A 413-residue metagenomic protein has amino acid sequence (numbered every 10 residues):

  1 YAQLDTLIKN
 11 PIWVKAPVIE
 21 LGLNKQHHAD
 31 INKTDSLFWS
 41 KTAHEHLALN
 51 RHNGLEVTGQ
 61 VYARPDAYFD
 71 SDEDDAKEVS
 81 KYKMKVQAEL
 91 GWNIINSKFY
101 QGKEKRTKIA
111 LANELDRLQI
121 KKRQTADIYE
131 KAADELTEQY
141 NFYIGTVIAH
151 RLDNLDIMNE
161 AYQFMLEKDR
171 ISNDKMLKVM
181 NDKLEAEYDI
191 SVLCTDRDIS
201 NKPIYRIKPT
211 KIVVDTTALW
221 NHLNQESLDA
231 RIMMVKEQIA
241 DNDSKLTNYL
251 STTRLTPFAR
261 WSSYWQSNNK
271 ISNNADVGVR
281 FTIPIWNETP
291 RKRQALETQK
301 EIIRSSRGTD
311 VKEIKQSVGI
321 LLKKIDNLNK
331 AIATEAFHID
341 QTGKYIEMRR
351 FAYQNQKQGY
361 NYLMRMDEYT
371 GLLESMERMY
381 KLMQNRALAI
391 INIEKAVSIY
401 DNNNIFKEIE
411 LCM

Functional and structural regions predicted by a protein language model:
Y1-L23, K211-L219, E374-M413: Acidic, low-complexity, intrinsically disordered peripheral segments
L4-N50: Leu/Val/Ala/Ile-rich N-terminal alpha-helices, chiefly Sec-type signal peptides and the beginnings
Q26, I94, Q101, K105-K108 (+26 more regions): Residue preference for a single heptad-register face of alpha-helical coiled-coils
S36-G59, R64-K108, L118-T125, D241-T253 (+2 more regions): A glycine-/polar-enriched beta->alpha junction
E45, R51, T146, L152-D156 (+2 more regions): N-terminal secretory/membrane-targeting helices
A112, D116, I120-A126, E130-S191 (+1 more regions): Charged, solvent-exposed structural "stalk/scaffold" segments of large extracytoplasmic/peripheral assemblies
D174-E288, I302: Acidic, serine/threonine- and glycine-rich low-complexity intrinsically disordered segments that serve as flexible
E237-N242, S262-I271, D276-L373: Intrinsically disordered, low-complexity segments enriched in Gly and acidic/Ser/Thr residues that form flexible
